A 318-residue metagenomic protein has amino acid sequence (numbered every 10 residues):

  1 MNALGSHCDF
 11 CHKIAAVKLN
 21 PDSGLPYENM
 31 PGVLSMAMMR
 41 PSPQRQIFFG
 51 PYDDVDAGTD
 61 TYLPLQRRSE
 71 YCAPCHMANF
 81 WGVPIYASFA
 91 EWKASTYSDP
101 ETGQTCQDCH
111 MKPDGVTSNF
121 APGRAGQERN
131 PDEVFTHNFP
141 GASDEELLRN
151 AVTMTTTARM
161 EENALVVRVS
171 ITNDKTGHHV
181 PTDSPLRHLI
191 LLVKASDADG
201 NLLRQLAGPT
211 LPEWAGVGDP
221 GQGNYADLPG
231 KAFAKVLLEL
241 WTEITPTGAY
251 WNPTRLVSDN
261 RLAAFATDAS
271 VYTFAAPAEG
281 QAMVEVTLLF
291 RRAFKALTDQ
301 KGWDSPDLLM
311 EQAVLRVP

Functional and structural regions predicted by a protein language model:
M1-A263, Y272-A276, T287-P318: Primarily the internal scaffold of c-type cytochrome electron-transfer domains, especially repeated/multiheme c-type
A164, T267, E279-M283: Extracellular Ig-like/FN3 beta-sandwich strand-entry sites
